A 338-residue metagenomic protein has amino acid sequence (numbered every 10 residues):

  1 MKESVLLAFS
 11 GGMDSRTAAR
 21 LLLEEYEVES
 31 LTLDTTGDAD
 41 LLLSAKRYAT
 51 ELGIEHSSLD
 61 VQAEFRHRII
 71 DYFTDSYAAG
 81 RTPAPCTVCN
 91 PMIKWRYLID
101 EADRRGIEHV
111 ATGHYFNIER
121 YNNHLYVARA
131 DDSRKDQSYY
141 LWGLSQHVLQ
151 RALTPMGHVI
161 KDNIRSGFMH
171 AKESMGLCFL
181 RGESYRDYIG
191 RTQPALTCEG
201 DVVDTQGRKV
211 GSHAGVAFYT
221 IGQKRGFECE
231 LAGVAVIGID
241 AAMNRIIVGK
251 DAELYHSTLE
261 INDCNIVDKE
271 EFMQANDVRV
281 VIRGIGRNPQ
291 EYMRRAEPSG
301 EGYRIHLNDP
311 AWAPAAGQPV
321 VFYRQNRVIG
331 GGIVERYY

Functional and structural regions predicted by a protein language model:
M1-G143, N163, V236: ATP-dependent adenylation/nucleotidyltransferase module used to activate substrates
D103, A111-I118, N123-Y338: AMP-forming adenylation/ATP pyrophosphatase catalytic core
